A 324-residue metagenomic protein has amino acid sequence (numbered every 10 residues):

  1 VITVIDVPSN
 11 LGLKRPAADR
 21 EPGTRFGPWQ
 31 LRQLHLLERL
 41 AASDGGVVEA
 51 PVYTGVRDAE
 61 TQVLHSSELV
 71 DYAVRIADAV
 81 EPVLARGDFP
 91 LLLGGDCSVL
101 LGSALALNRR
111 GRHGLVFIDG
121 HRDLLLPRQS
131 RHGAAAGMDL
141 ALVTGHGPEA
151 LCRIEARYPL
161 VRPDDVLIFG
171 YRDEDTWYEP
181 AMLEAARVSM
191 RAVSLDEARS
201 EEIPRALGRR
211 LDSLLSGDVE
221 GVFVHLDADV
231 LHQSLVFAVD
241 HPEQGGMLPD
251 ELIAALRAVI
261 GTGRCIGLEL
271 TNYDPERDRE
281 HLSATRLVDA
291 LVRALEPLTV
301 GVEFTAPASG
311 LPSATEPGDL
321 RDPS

Functional and structural regions predicted by a protein language model:
I2-P312, E316-S324: Conserved alpha-helical scaffold segments that buttress catalytic/binding sites
